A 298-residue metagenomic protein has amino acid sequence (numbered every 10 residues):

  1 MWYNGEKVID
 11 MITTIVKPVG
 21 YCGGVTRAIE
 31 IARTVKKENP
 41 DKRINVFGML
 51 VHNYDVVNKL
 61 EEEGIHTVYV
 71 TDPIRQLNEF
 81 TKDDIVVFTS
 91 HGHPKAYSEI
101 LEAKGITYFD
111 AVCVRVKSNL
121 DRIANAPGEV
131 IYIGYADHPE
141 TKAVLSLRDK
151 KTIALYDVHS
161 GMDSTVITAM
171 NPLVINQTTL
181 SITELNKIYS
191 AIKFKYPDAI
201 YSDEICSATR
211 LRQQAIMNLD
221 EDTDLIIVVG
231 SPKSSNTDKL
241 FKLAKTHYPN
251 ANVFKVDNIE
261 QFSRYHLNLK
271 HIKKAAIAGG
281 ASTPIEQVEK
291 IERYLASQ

Functional and structural regions predicted by a protein language model:
M1-D10: Short, Lys/Arg-enriched N-terminal segments with co-localized hydrophobic residues within the first ~10-30 amino acids
I9-Q298: The feature marks the mature, well-folded catalytic cores of soluble enzymes
